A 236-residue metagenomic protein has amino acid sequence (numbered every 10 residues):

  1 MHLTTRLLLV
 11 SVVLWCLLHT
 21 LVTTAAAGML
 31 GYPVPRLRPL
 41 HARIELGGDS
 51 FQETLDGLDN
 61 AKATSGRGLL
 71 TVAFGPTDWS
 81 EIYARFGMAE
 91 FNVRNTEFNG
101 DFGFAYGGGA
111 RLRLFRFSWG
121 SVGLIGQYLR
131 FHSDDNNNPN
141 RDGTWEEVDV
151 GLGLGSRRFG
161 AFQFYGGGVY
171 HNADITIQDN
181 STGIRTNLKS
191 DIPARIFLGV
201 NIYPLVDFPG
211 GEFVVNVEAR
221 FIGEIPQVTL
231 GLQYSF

Functional and structural regions predicted by a protein language model:
M1-S11, W15: Bacterial N-terminal signal peptides that target proteins for export
S11, L18, P209-G210: Short helical patches
W15-T24: C-terminal segment of classical bacterial N-terminal signal peptides
T23-I82, F86-E90: Short glycine/proline- and aromatic-enriched beta-strand/turn motifs that initiate or cap beta-hairpins
A27-L30, D101, D191-L198: Generic detector of solvent-exposed, compositionally biased contiguous segments
A42, G66-L70, F104-G108, E146-L152 (+2 more regions): Hydrophobic, lipid-facing positions within transmembrane beta-strands of outer-membrane proteins
D49-Q52, N60-K62, G75, L114-G120 (+3 more regions): Outer-membrane beta-barrel transmembrane domain signature
I82, G87-G109: Surface-exposed loop and membrane-interface regions of Gram-negative outer-membrane beta-barrel proteins
